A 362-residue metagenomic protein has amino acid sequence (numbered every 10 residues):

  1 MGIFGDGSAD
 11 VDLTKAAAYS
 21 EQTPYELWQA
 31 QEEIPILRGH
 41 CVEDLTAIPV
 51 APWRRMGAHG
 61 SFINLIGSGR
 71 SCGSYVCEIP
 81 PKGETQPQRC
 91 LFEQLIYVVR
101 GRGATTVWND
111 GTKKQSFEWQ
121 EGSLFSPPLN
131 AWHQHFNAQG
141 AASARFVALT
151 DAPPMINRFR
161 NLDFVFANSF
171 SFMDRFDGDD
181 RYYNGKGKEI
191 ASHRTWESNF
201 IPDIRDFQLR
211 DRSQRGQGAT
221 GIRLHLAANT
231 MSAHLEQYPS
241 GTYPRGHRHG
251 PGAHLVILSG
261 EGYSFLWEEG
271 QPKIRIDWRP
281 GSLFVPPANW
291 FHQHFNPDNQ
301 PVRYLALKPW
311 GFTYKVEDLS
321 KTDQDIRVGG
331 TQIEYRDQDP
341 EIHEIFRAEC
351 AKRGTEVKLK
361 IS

Functional and structural regions predicted by a protein language model:
M1-R70, N161-H234, Y335-S362: A short, N-terminal "cap"/entry segment at the start of jelly-roll beta-barrel domains of the cupin/DSBH fold
L45-G57, G69-G73, C77-E84, E93 (+2 more regions): The feature marks the first
R55-F62, G73-C90, Q217, H234-H249: Conserved short histidine dyad/triad with adjacent acidic residue
S74-I79, W108, F136-A138, A233-Q237 (+6 more regions): A structural feature that tracks compact, well-ordered secondary-structure segments with a strong bias toward
P80-K82, V99, F117-Q139, L149-A152 (+2 more regions): Conserved metal-binding segment of the jelly-roll/cupin
E84, Q88-E121, A131, R248 (+1 more regions): A short beta-strand-loop-beta hairpin characteristic of the jelly-roll/cupin
L95-Y97, S126, A141-R160, H254-V256 (+2 more regions): A short hydrophobic beta-strand segment most commonly corresponding to one strand of the jelly-roll/cupin
E268, P272, P297, V302-S362: C-terminal flanking tails of non-heme Fe-dependent oxygenases
